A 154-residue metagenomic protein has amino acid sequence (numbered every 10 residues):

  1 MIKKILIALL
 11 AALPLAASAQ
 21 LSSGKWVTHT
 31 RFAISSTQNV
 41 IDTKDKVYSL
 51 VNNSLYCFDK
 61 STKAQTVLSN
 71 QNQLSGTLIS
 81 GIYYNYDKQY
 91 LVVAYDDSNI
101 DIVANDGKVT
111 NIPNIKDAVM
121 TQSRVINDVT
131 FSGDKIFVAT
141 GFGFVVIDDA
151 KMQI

Functional and structural regions predicted by a protein language model:
M1-K25: Bacterial Sec-dependent N-terminal signal peptides
L21-T43, S69-D87, I112-S132: Short coil-to-beta transitions that initiate beta-strands within beta-rich domains
K46-S49, Y56, Y90-V93, K135-V138: Conserved beta-propeller blade signature
L50-N70: Beta-propeller domains
N53-Y56, D96-I100, G107, F142-V145: Loop/turn residues immediately N-terminal
D59-K63, A104-K108, D148-M152: Short loop/turn segments that connect beta-strands within beta-propeller blades
N85-D97: Charged low-complexity stretches with an acidic bias
R124-I154: Solenoidal tandem-repeat scaffolds enriched in leucines and small polar residues
